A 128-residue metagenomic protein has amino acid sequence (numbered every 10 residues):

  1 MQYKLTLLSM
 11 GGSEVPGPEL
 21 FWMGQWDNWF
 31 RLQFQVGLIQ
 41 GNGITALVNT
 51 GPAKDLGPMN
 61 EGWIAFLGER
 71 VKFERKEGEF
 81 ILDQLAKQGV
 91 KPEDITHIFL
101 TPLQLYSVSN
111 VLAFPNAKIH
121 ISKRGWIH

Functional and structural regions predicted by a protein language model:
M1-V71: Zn-dependent metallo-beta-lactamase
T45, P52-H128: Active-site HxH/HxHxD metal-binding segment of metal-dependent hydrolases
